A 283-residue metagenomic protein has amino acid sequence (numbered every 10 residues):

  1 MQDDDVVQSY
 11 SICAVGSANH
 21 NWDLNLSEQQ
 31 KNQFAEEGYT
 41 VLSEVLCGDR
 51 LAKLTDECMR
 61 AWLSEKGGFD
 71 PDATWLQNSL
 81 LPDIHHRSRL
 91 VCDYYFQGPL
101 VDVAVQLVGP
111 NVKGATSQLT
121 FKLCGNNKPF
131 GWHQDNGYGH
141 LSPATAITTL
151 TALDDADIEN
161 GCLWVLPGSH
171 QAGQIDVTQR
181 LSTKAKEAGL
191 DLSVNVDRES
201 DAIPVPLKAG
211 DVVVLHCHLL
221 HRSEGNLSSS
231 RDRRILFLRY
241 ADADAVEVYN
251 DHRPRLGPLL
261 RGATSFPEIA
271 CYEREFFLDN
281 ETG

Functional and structural regions predicted by a protein language model:
Q2-E37, L42-L141, T178, R261-E268: Non-heme Fe(II)-dependent double-stranded beta-helix
Q2-I12, G16-N19, S64-F69, V212-V214 (+1 more regions): Non-heme Fe(II)/2-oxoglutarate
I12-V15, I158-R222: Double-stranded beta-helix
Y39-V41, T148-A152, A202-P204, V212-V214 (+2 more regions): Conserved hydrophobic/aromatic beta-strand scaffold that supports enzyme active sites
C47-G48, T120-K122, A156-D157, H170-Q171 (+2 more regions): Short, solvent-exposed loop/turn segments at secondary-structure junctions
L119-N126, N136-G137, A144-T145, L153-I158 (+1 more regions): Short acidic/polar capping segments at secondary-structure boundaries
H133, H140-I158, P206, V214 (+1 more regions): Short, conserved beta-strand element in jelly-roll/cupin
Q134, E187-D201, S230-D232, D251-L256: Short, surface-exposed loop/helix-turn segments at secondary-structure junctions that function as lids/hinges flanking
